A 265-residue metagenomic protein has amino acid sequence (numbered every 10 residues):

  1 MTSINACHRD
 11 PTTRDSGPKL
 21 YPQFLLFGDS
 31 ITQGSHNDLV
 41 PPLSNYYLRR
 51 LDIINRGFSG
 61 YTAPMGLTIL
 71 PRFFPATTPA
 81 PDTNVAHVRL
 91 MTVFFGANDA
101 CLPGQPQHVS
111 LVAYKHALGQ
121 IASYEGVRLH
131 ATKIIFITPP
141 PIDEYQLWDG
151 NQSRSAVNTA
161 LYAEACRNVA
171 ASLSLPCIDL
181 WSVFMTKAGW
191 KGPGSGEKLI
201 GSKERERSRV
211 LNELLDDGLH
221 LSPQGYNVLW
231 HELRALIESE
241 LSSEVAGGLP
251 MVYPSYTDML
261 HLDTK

Functional and structural regions predicted by a protein language model:
M1-A86, M91: Serine-esterase "nucleophile elbow" of acetyl-processing enzymes
G17-P18, P42, Y46, L67-K265: Alpha-helical cap/lid subdomain in secreted, periplasmic, or secretory-pathway luminal O-acyl-processing enzymes
